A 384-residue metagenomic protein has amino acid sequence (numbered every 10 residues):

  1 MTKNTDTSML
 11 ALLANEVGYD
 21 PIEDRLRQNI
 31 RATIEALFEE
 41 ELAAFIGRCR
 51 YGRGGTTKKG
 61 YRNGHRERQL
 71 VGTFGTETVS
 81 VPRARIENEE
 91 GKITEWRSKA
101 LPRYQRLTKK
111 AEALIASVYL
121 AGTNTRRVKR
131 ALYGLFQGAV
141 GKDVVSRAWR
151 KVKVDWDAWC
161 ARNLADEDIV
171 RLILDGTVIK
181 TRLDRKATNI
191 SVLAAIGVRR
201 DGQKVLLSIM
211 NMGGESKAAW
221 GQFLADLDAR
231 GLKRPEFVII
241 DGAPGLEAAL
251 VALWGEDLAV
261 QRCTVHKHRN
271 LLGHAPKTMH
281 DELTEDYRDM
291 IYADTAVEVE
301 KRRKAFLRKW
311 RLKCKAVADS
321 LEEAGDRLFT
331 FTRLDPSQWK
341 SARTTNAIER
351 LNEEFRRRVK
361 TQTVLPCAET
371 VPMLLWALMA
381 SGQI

Functional and structural regions predicted by a protein language model:
M1-N4, S8-L13, V17-G18, A44-R48 (+1 more regions): Acidic/histidine-rich catalytic cores and adjacent linkers of DNA breakage/strand-transfer/modification proteins
T2-P102, K180: Short, conserved DNA-binding cores of transcription-related domains
E16-Q28, E95-Y104, A111-A113, A131-L135 (+3 more regions): Short hinge/gating elements
H65, P82-Y104, L135-K142, R147-I239 (+4 more regions): RNase H-like nuclease fold core
K110-G122: Short, amphipathic alpha-helical "recognition" segments used to contact nucleic acids or chromatin
R126-Q137, A377: DNA-recognition alpha helix
F237-G245, A249-D286: Conserved beta-strand -> loop -> alpha-helix junction used to position metal-binding or nucleic-acid-contacting
